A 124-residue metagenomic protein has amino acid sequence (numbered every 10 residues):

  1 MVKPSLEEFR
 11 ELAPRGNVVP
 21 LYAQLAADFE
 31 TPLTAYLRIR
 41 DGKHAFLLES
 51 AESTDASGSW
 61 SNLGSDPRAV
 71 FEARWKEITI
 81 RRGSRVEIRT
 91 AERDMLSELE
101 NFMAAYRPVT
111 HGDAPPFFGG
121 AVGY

Functional and structural regions predicted by a protein language model:
M1-Y124: Signature of the chorismate-utilizing enzyme
